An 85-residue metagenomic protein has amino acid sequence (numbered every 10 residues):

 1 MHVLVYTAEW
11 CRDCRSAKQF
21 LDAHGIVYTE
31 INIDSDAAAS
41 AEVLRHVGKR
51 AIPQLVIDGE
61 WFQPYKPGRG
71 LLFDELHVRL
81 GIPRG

Functional and structural regions predicted by a protein language model:
M1-V27: Local sequence-structure signature of Cys/Sec-based thiol-disulfide redox active-site neighborhoods
R12, D34, Q63: Nucleotide phosphate-binding site architecture
I26-S40, K49: Thiol-based oxidoreductase modules, predominantly thioredoxin-like and allied folds used for disulfide exchange
D36, V43, G59: Positions that flank functional sites
R45-H46, I82: Rhodanese-like catalytic fold shared by cysteine-dependent sulfurtransferases and DSP/PTP-type phosphatases
V47-I57: Structural micro-motif
I57-G85: Non-catalytic, surface beta->alpha helical segment in thiol-disulfide oxidoreductase systems
